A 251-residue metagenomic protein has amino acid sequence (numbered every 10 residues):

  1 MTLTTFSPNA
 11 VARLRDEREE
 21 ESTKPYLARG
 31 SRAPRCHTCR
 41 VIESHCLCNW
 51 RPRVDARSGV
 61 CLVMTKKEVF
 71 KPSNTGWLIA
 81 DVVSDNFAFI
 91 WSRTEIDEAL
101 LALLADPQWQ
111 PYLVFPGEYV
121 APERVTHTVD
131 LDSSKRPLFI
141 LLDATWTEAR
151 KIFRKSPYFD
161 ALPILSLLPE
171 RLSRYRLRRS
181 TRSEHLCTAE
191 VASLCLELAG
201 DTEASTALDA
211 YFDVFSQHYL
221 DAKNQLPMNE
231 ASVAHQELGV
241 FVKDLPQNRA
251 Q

Functional and structural regions predicted by a protein language model:
A12-R29: Short Cys/His-rich Zn2+-coordinating modules
R32, I42, A56: Short metal-coordination and nucleic-acid-contact micro-motifs, chiefly zinc-binding Cys/His arrays
C36-C39: Short cysteine-rich clusters marking metal-coordination/redox-active sites
V41-S44, C48: Short Cys/His-rich local motifs and their 1-3 flanking residues in nucleic-acid-associated proteins and small
N49-W77: Short microdomains enriched in Cys/His and/or Lys/Arg
K67-E68, R93, L167-L172: Short, acidic/turn-prone active-site loops that include or flank metal/cofactor- and phosphate-binding residues
S84-R154: S-adenosyl-L-methionine/SAH cofactor-binding core of RNA-modifying enzymes
L138, W146-Q251: C-terminal folded domains that constitute the principal catalytic or ligand-binding module of multi-domain proteins
